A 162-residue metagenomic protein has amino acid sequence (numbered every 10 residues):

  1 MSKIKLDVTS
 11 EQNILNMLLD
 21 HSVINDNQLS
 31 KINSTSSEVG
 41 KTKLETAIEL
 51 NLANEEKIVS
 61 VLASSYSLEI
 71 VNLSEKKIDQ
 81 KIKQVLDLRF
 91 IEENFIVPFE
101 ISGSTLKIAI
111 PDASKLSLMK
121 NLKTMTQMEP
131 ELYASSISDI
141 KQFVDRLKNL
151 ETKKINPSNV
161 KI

Functional and structural regions predicted by a protein language model:
M1-I162: N-terminal, intrinsically disordered, highly charged
